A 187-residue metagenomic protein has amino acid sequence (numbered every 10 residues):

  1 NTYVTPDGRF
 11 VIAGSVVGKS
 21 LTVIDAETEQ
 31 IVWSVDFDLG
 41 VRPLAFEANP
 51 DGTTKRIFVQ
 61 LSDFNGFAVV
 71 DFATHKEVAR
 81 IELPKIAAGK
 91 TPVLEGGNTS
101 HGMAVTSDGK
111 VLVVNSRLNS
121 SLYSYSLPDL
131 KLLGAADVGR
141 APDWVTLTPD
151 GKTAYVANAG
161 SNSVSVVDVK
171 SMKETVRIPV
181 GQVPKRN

Functional and structural regions predicted by a protein language model:
N1-N187: Predominantly soluble domains enriched in secretory-pathway, periplasmic, or organellar proteins
